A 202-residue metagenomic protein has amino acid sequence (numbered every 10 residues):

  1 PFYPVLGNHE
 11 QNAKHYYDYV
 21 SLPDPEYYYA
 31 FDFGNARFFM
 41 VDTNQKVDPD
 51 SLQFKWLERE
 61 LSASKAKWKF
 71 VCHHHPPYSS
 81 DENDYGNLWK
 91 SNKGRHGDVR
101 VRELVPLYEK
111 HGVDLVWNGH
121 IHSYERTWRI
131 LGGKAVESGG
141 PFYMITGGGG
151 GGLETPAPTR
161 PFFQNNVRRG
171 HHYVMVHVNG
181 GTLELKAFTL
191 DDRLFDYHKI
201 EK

Functional and structural regions predicted by a protein language model:
P1-K65, K69, N83-D98, E103-L104 (+5 more regions): Extended active-site neighborhood of metal-dependent phosphoesterases/phosphodiesterases
H75-P76: Metal-dependent polysaccharide deacetylase catalytic core of the NodB/CE4 family, i.e., the active-site-bearing domain
S79-S80: N-terminal active-site segment of His-dependent metallophosphoesterases
P156, F163-K202: A short C-terminal boundary segment appended to hydrolase-like catalytic domains
